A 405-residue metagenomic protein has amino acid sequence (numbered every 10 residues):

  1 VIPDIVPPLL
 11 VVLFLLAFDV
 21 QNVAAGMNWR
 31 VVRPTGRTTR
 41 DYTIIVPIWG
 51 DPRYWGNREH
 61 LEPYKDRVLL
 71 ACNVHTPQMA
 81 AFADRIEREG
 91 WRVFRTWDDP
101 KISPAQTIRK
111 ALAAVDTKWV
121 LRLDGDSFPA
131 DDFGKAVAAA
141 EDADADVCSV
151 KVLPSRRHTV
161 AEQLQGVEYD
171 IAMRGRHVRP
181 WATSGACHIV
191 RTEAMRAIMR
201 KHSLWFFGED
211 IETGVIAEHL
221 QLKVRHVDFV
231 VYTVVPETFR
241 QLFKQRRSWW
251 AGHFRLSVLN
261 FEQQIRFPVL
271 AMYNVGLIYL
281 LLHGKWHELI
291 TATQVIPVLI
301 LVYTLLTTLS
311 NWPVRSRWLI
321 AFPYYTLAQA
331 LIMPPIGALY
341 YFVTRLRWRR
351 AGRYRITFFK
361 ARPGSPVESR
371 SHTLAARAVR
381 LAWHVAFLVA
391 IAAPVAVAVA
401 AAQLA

Functional and structural regions predicted by a protein language model:
P3-L9, V23-R30, G36, P268-R350 (+1 more regions): Membrane-embedded multi-pass helical conduit in multi-pass membrane proteins, especially envelope-biosynthetic
N22-D66, H75-T76: N-terminal signal-anchor transmembrane helix
H60-W97: Acidic donor-binding segment of Leloir-type glycosyltransferases
N73, L123-D126: Active-site acidic Asp-centered loop
K101-T107, A111, T117, L123 (+2 more regions): Long helical/loop segments within the catalytic core of UDP-sugar-dependent glycosyltransferases, especially the large
V147-D170, S203-F207, I211-F267, I336 (+1 more regions): Catalytic donor/gating beta->alpha subdomain of glycosyltransferases that bind UDP-sugars
E162, G166-D170, S248-L256, F322-T344 (+3 more regions): Short hydrophobic helices that act as membrane-entry/anchoring signals
N260-V269, P363-V389: Loop-to-transmembrane boundary segments
